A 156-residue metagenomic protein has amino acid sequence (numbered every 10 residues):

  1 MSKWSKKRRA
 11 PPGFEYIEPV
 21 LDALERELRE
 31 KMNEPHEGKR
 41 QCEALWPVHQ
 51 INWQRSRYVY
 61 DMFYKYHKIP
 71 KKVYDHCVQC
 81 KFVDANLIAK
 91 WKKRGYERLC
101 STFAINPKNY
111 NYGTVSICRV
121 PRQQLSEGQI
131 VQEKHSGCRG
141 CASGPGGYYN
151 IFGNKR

Functional and structural regions predicted by a protein language model:
M1-E37: N-terminal, charge-rich interaction modules
F14-L21, W53-S56, P70-K71, D84: Generic preference for well-ordered alpha-helical elements
E18-E25, Y60, Y64, Y74-Q79 (+3 more regions): Amphipathic alpha-helical interaction motifs in eukaryotic regulatory proteins
R26-R29, N33, Y64-I69, Y74 (+7 more regions): Short amphipathic alpha-helices and their capping/turn residues within compact interaction modules
N33-H76: Eukaryotic low-complexity, mixed-charge intrinsically disordered interaction/regulatory segments enriched in acidic
E37-L45, V73-K81, K90-E97, K155: Short amphipathic alpha-helical segments embedded in low-complexity Lys/Glu-rich regions
Q54, I69-K72, F82-V83, G113 (+1 more regions): Eukaryote-biased feature marking scaffold/signaling PDZ-domain proteins and nuclear chromatin regulators
K92-R156: Intrinsically disordered, low-complexity, Lys/Arg-biased terminal tails
